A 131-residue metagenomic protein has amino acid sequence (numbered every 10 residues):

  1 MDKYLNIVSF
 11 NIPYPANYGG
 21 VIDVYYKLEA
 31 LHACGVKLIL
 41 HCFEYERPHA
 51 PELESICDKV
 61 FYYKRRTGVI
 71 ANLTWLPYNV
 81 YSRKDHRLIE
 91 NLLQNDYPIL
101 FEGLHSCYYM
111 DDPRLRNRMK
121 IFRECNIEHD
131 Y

Functional and structural regions predicted by a protein language model:
M1-F61, N95: N-terminal subdomain of nucleotide-sugar transferases
N11-Y14, Y45-R47, R66-G68, L104-C107 (+1 more regions): Short, solvent-exposed loop/turn segments at secondary-structure junctions
N17, A50-P51, N72, Y109-D112 (+1 more regions): Short glycine-/acidic-enriched loop or helix-start segments at secondary-structure transitions that form or flank
H32, D112-N117: Short, conserved loop/helix-junction motifs that constitute active-site signature segments in enzyme catalytic cores
H41, Y63, R123-C125: Generic beta-sheet signal
V60-L88: A short, charged, and often flexible helix/loop element on the N-terminal side of the glycosyltransferase catalytic
I89-Y108, I121: Short N-terminal targeting/anchoring amphipathic segment
I99, R116-Y131: Active-site proximal beta-strand in glycosyltransferases
